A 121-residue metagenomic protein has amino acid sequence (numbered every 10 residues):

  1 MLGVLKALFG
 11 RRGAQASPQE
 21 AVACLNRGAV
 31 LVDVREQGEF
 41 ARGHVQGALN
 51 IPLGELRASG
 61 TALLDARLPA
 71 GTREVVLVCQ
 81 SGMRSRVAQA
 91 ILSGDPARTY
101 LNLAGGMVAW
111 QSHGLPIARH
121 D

Functional and structural regions predicted by a protein language model:
M1-A29, Q37-E74, M83-D121: Rhodanese-like catalytic fold shared by cysteine-dependent sulfurtransferases and DSP/PTP-type phosphatases
V32: Conserved beta/loop motifs at nucleotide-recognition and modification sites
C79: Short cysteine clusters
